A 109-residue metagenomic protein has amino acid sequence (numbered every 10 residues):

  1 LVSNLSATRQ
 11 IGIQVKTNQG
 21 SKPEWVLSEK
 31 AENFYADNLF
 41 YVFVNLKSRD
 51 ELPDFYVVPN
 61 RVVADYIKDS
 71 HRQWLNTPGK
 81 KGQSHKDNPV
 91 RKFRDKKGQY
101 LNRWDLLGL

Functional and structural regions predicted by a protein language model:
V2-L109: Mixed-charge (Asp/Glu-Lys/Arg
